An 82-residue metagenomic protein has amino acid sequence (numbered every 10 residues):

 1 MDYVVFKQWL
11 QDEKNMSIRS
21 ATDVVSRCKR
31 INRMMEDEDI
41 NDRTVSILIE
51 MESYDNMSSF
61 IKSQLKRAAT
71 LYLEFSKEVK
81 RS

Functional and structural regions predicted by a protein language model:
M1-V5, E74-S82: N-terminal DNA-binding module of tyrosine recombinases/phage integrases
D2-S17: Short terminal alpha-helical segments
K14-V79: Non-catalytic DNA-binding core/recognition domains of DNA-processing enzymes
